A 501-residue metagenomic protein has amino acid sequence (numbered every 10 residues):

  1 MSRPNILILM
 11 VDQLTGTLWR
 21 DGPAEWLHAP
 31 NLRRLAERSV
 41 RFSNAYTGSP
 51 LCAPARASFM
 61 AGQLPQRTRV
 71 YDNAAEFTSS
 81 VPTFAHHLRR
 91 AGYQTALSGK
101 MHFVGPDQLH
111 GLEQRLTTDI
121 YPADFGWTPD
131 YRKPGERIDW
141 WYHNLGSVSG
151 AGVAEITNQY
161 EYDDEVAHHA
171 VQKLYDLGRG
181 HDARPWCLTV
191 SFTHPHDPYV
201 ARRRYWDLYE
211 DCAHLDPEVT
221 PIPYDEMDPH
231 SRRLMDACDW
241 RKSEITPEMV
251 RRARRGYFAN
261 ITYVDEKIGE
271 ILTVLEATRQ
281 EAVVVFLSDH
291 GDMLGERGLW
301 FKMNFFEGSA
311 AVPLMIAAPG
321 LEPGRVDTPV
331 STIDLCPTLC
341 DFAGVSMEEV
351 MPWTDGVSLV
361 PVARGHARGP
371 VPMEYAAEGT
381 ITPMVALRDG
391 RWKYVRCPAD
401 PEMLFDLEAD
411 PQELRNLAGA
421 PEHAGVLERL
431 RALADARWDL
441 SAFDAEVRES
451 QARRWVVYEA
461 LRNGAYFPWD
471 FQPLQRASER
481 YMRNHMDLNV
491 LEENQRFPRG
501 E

Functional and structural regions predicted by a protein language model:
M1-C397, E402, P411-R429, N463-E501: Formylglycine-dependent sulfatase
E408: Residues forming the ATP-binding cleft of Hanks-type serine/threonine protein kinase domains
A420-A465: A contiguous, mid-protein "functional segment" used to position or interact with cofactors/ions or partner subunits
